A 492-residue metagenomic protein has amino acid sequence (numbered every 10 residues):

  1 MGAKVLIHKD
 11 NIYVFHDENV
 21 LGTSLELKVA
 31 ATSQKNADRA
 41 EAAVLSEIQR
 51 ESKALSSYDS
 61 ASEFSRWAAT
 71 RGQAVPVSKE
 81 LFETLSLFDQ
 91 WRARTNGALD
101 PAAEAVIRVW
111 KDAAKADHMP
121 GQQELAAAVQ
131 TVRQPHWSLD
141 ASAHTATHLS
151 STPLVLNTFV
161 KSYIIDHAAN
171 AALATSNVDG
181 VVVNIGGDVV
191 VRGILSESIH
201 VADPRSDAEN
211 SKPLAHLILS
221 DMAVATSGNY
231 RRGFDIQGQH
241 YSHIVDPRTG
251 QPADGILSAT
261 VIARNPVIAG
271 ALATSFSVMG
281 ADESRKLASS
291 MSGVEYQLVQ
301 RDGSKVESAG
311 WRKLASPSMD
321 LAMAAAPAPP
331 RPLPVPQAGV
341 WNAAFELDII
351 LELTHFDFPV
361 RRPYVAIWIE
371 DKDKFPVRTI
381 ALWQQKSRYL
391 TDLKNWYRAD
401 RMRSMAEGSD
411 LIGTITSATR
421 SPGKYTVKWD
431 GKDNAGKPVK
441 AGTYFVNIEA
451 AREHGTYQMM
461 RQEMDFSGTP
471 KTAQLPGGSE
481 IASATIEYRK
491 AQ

Functional and structural regions predicted by a protein language model:
M1-P336: Mature catalytic core of soluble alpha/beta enzymes
N96, G280, K440-A441, E453-H454 (+1 more regions): Short, compositionally simple motifs enriched in small residues
N265-G270, S387-N395: A short, polar/charged loop-to-alpha-helix boundary motif
P330-L382, K386, G455-Q492: Primarily secretory-pathway and cell-envelope proteins
V340-N342, R420-P422, V439-A441: Surface-exposed coil/turn segments at beta-strand junctions on protein surfaces, enriched
L393-K437: Extended, solvent-exposed segments with strong compositional bias
Y425-V427, V439-E449: A short tyrosine-centered beta-strand micro-motif
D433, A450-H454: Surface-exposed loop/turn motifs at beta-strand-loop junctions within extracellular Ig-like and Fibronectin type III
